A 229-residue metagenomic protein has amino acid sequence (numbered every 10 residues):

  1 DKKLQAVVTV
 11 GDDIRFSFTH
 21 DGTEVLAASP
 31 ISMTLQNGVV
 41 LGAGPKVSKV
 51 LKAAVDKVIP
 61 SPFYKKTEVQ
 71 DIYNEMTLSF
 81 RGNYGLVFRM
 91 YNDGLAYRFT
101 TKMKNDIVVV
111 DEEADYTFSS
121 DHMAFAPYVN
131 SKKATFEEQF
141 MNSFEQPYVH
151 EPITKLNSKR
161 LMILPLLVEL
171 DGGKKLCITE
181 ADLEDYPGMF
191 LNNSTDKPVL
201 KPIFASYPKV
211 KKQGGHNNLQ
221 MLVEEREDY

Functional and structural regions predicted by a protein language model:
D1-Y229: N-terminal accessory beta-strand-rich subdomains and adjacent acidic, glycine-rich linkers that precede catalytic cores
